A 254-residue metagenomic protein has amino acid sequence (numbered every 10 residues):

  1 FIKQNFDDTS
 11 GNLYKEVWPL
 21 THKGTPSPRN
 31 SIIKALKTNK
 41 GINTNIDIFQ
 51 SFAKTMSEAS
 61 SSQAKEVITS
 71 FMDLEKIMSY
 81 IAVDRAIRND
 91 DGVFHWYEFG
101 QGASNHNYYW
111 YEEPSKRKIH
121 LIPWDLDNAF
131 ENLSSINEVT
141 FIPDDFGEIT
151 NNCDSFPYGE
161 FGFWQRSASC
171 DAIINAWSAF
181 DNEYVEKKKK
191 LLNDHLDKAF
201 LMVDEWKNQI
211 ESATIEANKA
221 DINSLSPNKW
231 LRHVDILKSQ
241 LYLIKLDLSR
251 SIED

Functional and structural regions predicted by a protein language model:
F1-D90, K188: Internal "kinase-insert"/substrate-recognition segments embedded within catalytic cores of ATP-dependent enzymes
L13, N107-Y109, Q240: Generic structural signal for residues positioned in beta-strands
N43-F52, H95, F200, W230: Extracytoplasmic low-complexity repetitive segments enriched in small/polar residues
N43-I46, F71-Y80, S104, S167 (+3 more regions): Conserved structured core elements
Q63-I68, G92-F99, H195-A199: Surface-exposed patches in mature extracellular/periplasmic domains of secreted proteins
D73, R85-G100, H106, W110-K116 (+1 more regions): Glycine-rich, aromatic-lined ligand/substrate-binding cores of catalytic and carbohydrate-binding domains
Q101-G102, Y111-E253: C-terminal catalytic region of ATP-dependent kinase domains
